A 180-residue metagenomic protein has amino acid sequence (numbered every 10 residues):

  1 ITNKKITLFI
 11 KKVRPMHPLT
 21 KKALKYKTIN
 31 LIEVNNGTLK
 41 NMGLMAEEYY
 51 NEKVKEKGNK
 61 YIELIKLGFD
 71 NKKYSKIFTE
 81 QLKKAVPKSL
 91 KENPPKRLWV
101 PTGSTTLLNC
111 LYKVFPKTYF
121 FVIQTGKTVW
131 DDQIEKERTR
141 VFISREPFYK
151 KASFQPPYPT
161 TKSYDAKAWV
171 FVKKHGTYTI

Functional and structural regions predicted by a protein language model:
T2, T7-K11, L24, S75-I143: Glycine-rich phosphate/pyrophosphate-binding loop at beta-loop-alpha junctions
I10-N93, R138-P159: Small/polar-residue-rich loop-to-helix segments that shape phosphate-bearing ligand pockets
H17, T105-N109, A166-V172: Short, well-ordered alpha-helical microsegments
G68-N71, G103-T105, D165: Short glycine-rich anion-binding loops that position phosphate/pyrophosphate groups of nucleotides and phosphorylated
V114-K117, F171-H175: Active-site catalytic microenvironments for nucleophilic, acid-base chemistry
Y158-A166: Short glycine/threonine-rich catalytic loop with a Thr-x-Gly-x-Asp
G176-I180: Phosphate-binding loop/pocket of nucleotide- and phosphate-handling active sites
